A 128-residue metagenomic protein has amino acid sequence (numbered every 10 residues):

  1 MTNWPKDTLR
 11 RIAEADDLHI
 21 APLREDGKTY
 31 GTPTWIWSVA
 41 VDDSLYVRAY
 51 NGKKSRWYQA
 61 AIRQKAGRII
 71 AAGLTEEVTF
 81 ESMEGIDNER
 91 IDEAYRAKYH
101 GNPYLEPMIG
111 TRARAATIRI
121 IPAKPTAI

Functional and structural regions predicted by a protein language model:
M1-H19, I128: Extreme N-terminal tail/first-helix region
W4, W35-W37, W57: Tryptophan-centered motif/residue detector
D7, P22-K28, P103-M108: Short helix-to-loop capping/linker segments positioned immediately adjacent to catalytic or ligand/cofactor-binding
L9-R10, W37, M108-G110: Short secondary-structure boundary/capping segments
R10, T32-P33, A66-G67: Short, flexible segments with low predicted structural confidence
A15-Y50, T79: Short beta-strand segments
D42-D43, A123-P125: Short loop segments at secondary-structure junctions
G52-K124: Short, structured beta-strand-loop surface elements
